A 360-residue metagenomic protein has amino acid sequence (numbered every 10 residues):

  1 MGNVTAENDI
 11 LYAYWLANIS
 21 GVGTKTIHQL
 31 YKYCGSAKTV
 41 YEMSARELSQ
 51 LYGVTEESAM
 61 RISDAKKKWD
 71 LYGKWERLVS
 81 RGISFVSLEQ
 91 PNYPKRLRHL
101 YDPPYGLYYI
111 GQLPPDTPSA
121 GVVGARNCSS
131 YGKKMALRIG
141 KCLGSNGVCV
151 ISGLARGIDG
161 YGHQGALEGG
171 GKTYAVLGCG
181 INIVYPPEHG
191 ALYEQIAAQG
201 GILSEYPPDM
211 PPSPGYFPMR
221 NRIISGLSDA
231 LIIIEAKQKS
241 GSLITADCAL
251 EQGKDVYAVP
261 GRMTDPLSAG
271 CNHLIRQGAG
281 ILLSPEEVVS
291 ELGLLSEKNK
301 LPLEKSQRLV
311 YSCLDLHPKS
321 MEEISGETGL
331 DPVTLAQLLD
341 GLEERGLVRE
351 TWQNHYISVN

Functional and structural regions predicted by a protein language model:
M1-P91, M321, R345-H355, V359-N360: Short, small/acidic-rich helices and loops at N termini and domain boundaries of DNA replication/processing enzymes
G2-E7, S87-N360: Glycine-biased, small-residue-rich flexible motifs in mid-sequence functional cores and linkers
